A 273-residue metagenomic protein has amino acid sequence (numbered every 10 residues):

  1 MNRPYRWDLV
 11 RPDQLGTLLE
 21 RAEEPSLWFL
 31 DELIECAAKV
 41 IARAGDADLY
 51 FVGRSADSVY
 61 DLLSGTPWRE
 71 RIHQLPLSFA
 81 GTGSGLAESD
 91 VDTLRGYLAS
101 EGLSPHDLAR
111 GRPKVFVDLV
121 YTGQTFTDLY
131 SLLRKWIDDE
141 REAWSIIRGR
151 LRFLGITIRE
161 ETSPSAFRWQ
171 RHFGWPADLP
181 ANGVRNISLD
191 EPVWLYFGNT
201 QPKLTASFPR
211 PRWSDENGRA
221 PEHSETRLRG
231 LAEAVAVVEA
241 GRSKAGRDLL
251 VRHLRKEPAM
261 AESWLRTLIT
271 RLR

Functional and structural regions predicted by a protein language model:
M1-G16, D61-L62, P67-R69: Short, compositionally biased "basic patch" segments
N2-Y5, V10, G45, S131-R273: PRPP-dependent phosphoribosyltransferase catalytic core
R21-D46: A short, well-structured juxtamembrane/interface segment
V40-I41, L98-L108, R134-I147: Alpha-helix termini
D46-G53: Short glycine-rich phosphate-binding loop at a beta-alpha junction
D48, R112-V115: Structural motif
D57-T66, G85-L86, Q124-L133, T162-W169: A short acidic (Asp/Glu
R69-P113, Y121-D128: Short, glycine/charge-rich flexible loops or terminal/linker lids adjacent to PRPP-binding catalytic cores
